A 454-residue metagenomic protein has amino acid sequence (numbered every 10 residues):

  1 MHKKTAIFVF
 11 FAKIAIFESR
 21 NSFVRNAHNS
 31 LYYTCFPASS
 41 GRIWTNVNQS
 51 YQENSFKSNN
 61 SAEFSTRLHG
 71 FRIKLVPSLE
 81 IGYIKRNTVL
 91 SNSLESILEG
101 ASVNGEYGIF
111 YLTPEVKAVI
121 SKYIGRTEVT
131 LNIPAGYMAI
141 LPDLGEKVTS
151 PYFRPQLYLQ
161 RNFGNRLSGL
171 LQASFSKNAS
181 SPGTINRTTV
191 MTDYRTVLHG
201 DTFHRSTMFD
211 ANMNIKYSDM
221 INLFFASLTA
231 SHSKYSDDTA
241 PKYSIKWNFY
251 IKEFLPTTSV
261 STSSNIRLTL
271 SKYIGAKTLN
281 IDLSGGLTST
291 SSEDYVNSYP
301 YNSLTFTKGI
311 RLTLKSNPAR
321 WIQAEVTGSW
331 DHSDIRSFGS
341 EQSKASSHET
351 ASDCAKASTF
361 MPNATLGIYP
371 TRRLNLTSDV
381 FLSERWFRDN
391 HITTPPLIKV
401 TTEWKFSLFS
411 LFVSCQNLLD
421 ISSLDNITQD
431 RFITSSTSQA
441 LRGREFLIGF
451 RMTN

Functional and structural regions predicted by a protein language model:
M1-T453: Primarily recognizes Gram-negative and organellar outer-membrane beta-barrels
